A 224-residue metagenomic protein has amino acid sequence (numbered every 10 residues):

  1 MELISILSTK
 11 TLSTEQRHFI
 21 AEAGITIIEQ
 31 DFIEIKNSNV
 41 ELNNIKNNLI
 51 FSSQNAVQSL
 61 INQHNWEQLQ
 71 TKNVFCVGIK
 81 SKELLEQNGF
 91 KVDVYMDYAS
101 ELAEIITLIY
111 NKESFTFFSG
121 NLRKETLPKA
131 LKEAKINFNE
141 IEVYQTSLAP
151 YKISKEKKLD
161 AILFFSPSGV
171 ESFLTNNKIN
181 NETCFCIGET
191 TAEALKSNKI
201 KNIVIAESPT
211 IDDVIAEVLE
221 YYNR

Functional and structural regions predicted by a protein language model:
M1-R224: Signature of uroporphyrinogen-III synthase
